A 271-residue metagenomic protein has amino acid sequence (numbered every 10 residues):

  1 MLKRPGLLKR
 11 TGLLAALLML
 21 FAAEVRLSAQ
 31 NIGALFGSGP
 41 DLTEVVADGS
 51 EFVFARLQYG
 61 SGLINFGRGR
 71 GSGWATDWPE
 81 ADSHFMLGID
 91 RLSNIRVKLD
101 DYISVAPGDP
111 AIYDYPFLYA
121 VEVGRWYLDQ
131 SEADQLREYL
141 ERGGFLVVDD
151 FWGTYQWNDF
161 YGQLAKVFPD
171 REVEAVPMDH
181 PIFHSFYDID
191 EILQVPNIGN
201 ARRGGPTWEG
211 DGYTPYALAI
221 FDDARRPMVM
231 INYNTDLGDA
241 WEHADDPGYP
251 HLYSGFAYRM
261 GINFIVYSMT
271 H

Functional and structural regions predicted by a protein language model:
M1-K9: N-terminal secretory signal peptides that target proteins for export/translocation
G12-R26: Bacterial N-terminal signal peptides
A29-F117, V121-G124, D236-D239, H243-H271: Aromatic-Pro/Gly-enriched surface loop or interdomain linker that acts as a lid/target-recognition segment
L35-F36, G62-G67, Y155-G238, E242-H243 (+1 more regions): An acidic, glycine-rich "communication" segment
F54, I112, F117-W157: Short alpha-beta junction capping motif
A81, F85, E132-Q135, Q156 (+2 more regions): Stable alpha-helical elements in mature extracytoplasmic
S93, G144, F168-R171, S268: A generic secondary-structure signal for well-formed alpha-helical elements
I95-A106, V148-F151, R171-D179: Surface-exposed patches in mature extracellular/periplasmic domains of secreted proteins
